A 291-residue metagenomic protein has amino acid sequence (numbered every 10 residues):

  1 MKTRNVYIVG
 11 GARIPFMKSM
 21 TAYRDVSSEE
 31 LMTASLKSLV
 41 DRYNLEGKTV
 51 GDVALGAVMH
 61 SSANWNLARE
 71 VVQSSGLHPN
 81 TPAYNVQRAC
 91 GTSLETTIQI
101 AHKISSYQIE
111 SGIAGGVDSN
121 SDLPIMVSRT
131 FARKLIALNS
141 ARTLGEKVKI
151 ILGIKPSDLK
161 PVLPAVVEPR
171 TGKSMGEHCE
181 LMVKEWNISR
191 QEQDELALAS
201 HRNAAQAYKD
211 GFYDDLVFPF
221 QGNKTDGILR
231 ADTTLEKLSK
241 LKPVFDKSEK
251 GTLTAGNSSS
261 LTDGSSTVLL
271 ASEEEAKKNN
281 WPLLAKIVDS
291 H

Functional and structural regions predicted by a protein language model:
M1-A63, L67-S75, P79-P82, C90 (+4 more regions): Conserved active-site "lid/cap" helical segment
R13-I14, R24-A34, R42, K155-P156 (+2 more regions): N-terminal extracellular/periplasmic Venus flytrap/periplasmic-binding protein-like
R13-P15, G56-S61, R88-T92, G116-L123 (+2 more regions): Acidic, glycine-rich active-site loops and adjacent beta-strand->loop/helix elements that engage anionic groups
K48-G56, P82-Q87, G112-G116, E192-A199 (+2 more regions): Beta-strand segments within the central parallel beta-sheet cores of soluble alpha/beta enzyme folds
A57-G112, K155-S157, R170-S174, D232-S260: Conserved catalytic cysteine-centered active-site region of acyl-thioester-dependent Claisen-condensing enzymes
R88-D118, M126, V183-F212, T267-E274: Active-site-proximal alpha-helical scaffold in enzymes
S111-L181: Flexible glycine-/small-residue-enriched beta->alpha junction loops that bind anionic phosphate/pyrophosphate groups
